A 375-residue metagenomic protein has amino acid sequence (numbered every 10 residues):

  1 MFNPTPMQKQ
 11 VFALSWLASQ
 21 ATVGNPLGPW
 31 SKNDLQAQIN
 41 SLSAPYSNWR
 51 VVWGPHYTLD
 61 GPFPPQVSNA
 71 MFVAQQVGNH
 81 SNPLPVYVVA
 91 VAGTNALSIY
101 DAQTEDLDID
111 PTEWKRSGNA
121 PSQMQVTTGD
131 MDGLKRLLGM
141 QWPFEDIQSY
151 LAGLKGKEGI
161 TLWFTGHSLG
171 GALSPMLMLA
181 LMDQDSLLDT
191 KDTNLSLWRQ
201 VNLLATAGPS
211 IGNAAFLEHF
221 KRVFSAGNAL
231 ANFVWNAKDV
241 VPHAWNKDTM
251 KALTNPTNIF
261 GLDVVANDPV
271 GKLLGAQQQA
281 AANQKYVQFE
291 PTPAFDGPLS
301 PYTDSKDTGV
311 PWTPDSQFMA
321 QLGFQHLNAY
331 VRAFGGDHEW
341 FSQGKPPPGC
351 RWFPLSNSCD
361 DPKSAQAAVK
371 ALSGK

Functional and structural regions predicted by a protein language model:
M1-N82: N-terminal low-complexity, Ser/Thr- and acidic-residue-enriched intrinsically disordered segments
M1-P6, Q10, P85, W142-T161 (+1 more regions): Serine hydrolase/lipase
A13-S15, G166, K238: Residue-level signal for tight coil/turn positions that link beta-strands
S15-Q20, G24, A102, A180-Q184 (+1 more regions): Structured segments of extracytoplasmic/periplasmic soluble domains in secreted or envelope-associated proteins
K32, Q36-I39, Y46-W49, T104-P111 (+9 more regions): Intrinsically disordered, low-complexity regions
P55-T165, D185-L195, Q200, A226-N228 (+1 more regions): A conserved cap/lid and substrate-binding interface adjacent to the catalytic center of lipid-processing enzymes
A90-T94, H167-S168, T206-G208, N236-A237: Active-site-proximal beta-strand/loop segments in catalytic clefts of secreted hydrolases
G166-G170, S174: Gly/Ala-rich beta-loop-alpha elbow adjacent to hydrolase catalytic centers
